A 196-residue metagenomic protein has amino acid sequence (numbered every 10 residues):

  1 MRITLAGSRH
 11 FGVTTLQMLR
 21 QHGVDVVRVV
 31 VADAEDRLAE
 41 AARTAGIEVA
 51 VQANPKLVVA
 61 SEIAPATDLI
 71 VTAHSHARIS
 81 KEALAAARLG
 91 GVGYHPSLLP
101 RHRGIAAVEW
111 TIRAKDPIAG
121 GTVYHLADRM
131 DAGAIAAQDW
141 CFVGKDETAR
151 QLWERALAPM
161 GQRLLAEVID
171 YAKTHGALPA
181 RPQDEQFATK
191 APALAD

Functional and structural regions predicted by a protein language model:
M1-D196: One-carbon transfer enzymes
